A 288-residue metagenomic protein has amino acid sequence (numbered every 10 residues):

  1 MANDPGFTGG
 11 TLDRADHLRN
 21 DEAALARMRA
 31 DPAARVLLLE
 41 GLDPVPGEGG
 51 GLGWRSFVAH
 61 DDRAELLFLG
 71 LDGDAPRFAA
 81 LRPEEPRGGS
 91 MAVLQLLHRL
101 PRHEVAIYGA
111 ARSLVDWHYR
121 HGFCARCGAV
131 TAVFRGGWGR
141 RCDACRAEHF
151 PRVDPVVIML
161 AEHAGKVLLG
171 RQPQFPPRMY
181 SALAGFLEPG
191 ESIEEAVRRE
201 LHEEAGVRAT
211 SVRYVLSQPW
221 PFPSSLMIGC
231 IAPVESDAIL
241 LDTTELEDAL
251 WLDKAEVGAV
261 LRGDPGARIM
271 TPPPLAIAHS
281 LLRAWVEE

Functional and structural regions predicted by a protein language model:
M1-H121, P176-Y180, T243-E288: Nudix hydrolase/Nudix homology domain
F68, F78, F123, I158-L160 (+3 more regions): Conserved hydrophobic/aromatic beta-strand scaffold that supports enzyme active sites
G109-L160: Cys/His-rich short segments
R140-A182, F186, R208-A209, A232: N-terminal strand-loop-strand
L183, V197, L201: Hydrophobic alpha-helical positions that pack around
E191: Surface-exposed, charge/polar-rich loops and edge strands
T210-S217: A short glycine-rich, hydrophobically flanked beta-strand micro-motif that places a catalytic Asp/Glu for divalent metal
Q218-T243: Active-site-adjacent beta-strand/loop module that shapes the phosphate/pyrophosphate-binding cleft
